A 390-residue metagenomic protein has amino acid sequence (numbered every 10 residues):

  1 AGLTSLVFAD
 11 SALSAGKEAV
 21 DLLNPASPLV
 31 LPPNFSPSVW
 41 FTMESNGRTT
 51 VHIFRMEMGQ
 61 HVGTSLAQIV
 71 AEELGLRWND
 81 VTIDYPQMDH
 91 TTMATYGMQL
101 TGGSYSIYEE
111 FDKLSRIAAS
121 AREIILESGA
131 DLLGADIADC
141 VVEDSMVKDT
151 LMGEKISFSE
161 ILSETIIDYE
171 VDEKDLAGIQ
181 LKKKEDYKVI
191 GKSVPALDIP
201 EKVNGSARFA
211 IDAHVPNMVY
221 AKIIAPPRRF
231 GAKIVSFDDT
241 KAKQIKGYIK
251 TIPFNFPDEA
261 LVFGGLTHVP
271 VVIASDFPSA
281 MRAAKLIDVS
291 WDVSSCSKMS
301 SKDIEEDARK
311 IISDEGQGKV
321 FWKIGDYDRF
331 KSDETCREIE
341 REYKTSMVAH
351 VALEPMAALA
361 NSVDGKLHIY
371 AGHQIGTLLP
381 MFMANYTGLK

Functional and structural regions predicted by a protein language model:
A1-K390: Structural alpha/beta core scaffold segments of enzyme domains
